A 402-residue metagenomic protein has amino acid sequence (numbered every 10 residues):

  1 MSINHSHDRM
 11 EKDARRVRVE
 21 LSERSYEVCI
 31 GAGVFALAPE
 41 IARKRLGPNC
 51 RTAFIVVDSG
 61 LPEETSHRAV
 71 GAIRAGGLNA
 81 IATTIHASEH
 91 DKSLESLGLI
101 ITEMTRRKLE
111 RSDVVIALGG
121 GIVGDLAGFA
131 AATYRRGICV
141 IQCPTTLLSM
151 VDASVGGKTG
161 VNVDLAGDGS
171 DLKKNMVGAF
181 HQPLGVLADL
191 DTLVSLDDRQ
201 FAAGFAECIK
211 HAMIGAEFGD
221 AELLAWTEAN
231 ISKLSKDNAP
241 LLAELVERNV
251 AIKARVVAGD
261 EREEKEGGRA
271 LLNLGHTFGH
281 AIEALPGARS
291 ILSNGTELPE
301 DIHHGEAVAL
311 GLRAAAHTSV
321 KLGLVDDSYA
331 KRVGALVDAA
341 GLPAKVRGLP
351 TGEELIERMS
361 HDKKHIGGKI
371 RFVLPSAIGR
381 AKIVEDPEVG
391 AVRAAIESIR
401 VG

Functional and structural regions predicted by a protein language model:
S2-V114: ATP/NTP phosphate-donor binding region
I3, D13-V17, Q200, A206-K210 (+1 more regions): C-terminal charged capping/lid subdomain of soluble metabolic enzymes
E20, P48, R107-E110, T133-R135 (+5 more regions): Solvent-exposed alpha-helices and their adjacent loops that cap or buttress functional pockets in soluble metabolic
S22, G160, E261, P286-R289 (+1 more regions): Catalytic, metal-anchored helix/loop core of enzyme active sites in primary metabolism
K108-A130, Y134-T146: A short, small-residue-rich loop immediately preceding and capping a beta-strand
A132-N230: A glycine/threonine-rich phosphate-anchoring loop and its flanking beta-alpha core in nucleotide/phosphate-binding
N230-G352: Active-site segments that bind and position negatively charged phosphate/pyrophosphate groups
